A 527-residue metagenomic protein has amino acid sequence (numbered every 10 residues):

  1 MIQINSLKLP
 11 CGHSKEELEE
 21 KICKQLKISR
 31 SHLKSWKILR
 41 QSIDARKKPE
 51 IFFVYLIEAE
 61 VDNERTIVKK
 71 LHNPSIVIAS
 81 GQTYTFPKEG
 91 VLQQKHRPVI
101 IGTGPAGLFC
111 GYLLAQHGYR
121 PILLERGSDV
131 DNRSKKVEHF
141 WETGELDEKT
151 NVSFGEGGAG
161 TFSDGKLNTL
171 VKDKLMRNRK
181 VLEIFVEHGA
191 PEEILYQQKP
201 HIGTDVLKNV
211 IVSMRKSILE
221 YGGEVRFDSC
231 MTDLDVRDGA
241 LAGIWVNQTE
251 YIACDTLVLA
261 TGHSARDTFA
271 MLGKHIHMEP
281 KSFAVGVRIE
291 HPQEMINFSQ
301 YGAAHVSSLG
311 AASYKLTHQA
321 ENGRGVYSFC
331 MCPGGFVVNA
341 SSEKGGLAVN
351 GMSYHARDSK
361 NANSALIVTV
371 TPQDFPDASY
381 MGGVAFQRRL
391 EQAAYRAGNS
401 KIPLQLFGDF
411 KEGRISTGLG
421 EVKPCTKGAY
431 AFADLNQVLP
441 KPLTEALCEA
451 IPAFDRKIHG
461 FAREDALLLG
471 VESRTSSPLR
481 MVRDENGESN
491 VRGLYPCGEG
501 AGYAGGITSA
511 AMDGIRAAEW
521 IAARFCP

Functional and structural regions predicted by a protein language model:
Q3-F53, I57-F162, K166-P527: Residues forming the flavin
